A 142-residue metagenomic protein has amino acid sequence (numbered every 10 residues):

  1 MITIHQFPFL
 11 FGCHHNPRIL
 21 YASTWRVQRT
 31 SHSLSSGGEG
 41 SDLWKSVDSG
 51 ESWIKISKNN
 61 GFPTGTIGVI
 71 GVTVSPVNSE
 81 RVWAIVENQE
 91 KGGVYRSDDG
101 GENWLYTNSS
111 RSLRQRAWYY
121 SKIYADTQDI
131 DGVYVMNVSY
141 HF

Functional and structural regions predicted by a protein language model:
M1-F142: Beta-propeller blade termini and top-face loops
